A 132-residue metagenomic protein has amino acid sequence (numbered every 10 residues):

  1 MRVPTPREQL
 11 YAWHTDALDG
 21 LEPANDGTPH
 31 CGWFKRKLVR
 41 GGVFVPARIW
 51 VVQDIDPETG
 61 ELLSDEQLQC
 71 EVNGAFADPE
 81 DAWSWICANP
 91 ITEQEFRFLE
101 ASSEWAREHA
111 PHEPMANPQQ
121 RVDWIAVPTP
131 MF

Functional and structural regions predicted by a protein language model:
R2-R7, A17-A24, G41-F132: Primarily secretory-pathway and cell-envelope proteins
A12-D16: N-terminal low-complexity, Pro/Thr/Ser-rich intrinsically disordered segments that act as propeptides or flexible
